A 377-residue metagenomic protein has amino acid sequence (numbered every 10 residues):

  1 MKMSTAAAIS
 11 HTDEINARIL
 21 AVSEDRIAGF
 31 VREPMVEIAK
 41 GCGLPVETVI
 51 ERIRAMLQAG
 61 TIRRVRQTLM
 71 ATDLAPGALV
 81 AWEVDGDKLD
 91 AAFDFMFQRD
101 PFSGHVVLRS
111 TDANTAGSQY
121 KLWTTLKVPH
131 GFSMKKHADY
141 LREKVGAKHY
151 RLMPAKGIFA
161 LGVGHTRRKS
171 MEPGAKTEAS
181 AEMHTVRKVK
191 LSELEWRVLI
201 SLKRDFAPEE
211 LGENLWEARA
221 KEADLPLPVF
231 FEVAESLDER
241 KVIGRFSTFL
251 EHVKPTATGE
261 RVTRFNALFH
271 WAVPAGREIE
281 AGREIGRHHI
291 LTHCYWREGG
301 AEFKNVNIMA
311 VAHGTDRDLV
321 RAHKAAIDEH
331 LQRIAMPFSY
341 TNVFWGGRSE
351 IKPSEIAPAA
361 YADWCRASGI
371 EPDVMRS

Functional and structural regions predicted by a protein language model:
M1-S377: A compositional/biophysical signature of low hydrophobicity enriched in polar/charged and small residues
